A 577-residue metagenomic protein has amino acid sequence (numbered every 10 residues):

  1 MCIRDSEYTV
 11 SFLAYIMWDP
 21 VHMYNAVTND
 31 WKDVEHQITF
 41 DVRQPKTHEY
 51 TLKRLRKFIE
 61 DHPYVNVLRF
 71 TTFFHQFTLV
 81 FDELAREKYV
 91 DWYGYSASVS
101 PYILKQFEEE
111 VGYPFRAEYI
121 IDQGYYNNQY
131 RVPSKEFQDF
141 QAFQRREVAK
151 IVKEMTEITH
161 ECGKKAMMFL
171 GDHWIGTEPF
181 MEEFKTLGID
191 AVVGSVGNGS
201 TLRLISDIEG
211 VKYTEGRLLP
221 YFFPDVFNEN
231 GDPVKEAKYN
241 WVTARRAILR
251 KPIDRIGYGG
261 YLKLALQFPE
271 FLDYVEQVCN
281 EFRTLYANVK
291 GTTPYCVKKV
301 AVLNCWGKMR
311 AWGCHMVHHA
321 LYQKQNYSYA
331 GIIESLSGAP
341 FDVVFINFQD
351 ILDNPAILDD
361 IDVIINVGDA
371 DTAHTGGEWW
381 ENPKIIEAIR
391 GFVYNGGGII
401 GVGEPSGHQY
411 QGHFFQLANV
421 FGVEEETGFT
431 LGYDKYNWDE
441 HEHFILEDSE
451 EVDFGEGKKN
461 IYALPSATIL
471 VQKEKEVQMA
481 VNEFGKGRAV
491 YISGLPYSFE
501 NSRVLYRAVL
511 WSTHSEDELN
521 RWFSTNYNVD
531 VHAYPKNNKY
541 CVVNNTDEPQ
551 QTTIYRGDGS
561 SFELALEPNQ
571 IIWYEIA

Functional and structural regions predicted by a protein language model:
R4-T186, L204, K290: Polysaccharide-binding and catalytic clefts of secreted carbohydrate-active enzymes
R56, R69-T72, F77-V80, Y130-R131 (+9 more regions): Hydrophobic targeting/anchoring helices
L79-D82, R86-Y89, K263-V297, S337 (+4 more regions): Extracellular ligand-binding/catalytic regions of CAZymes and related secreted enzymes and adhesion modules
G163-K164, K212, N395-G398, G487: A short helix->loop->beta-strand "cap" motif at the edges of active sites that frequently abuts
M168-T177, I333-I357: A short, well-structured beta->alpha microelement
I357-I364: Short acidic/histidine-rich motifs immediately flanking catalytic phosphotransfer sites in two-component signaling
G376-E451: A glycine-rich, often tryptophan-bearing local segment used as a flexible ligand/cofactor-contacting loop or short
